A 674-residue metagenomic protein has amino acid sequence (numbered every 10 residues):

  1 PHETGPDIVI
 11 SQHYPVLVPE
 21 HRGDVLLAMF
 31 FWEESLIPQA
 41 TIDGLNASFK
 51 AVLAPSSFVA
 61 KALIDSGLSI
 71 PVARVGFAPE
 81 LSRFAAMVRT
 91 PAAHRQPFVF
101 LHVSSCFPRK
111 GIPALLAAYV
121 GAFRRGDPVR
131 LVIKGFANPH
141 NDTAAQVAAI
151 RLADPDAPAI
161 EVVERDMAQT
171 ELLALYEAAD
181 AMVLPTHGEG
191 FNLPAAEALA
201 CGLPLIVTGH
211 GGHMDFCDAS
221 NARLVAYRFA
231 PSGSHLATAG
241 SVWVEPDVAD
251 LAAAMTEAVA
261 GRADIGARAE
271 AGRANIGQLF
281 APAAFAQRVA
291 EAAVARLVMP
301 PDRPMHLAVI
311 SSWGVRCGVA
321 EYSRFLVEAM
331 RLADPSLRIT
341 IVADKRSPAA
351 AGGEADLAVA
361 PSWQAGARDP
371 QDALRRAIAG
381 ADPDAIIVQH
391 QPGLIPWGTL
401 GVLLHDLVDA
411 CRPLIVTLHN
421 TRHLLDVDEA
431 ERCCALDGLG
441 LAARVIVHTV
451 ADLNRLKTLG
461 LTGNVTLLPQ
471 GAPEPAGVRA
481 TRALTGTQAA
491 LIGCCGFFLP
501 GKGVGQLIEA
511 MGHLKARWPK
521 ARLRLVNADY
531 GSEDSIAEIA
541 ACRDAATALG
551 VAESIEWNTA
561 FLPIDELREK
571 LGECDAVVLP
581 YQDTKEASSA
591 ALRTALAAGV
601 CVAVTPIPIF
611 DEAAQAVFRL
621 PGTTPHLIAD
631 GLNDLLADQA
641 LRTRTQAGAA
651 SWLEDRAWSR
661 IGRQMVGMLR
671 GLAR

Functional and structural regions predicted by a protein language model:
P1-S66, E171, A358-L441, V450: Extended catalytic core of nucleotide-activated donor transferases of GT-like folds
K50-K61, S69-A86, G440-G477: Donor nucleotide-sugar binding/catalytic pocket of nucleotide-sugar-dependent glycosyltransferases
A93-K110, L116-Y119, L131-I133, A308 (+3 more regions): Conserved donor-binding/catalytic core segment of Leloir-type glycosyltransferases
T143-T170, A181, I536-F561, D565: Nucleotide-activated donor-binding/catalytic signature segment of Leloir-type glycosyltransferases, i.e., the conserved
H187, Q582-T584: Aromatic "clamp/platform" in nucleotide-sugar-dependent glycosyltransferases that forms part of the donor/acceptor
P204-V207, N221-A226, V577, L596-V604: Short hydrophobic beta-strand element within catalytic cores of glycosyltransferases and related nucleotide-activated
R223-A230, L236-V248, A258-R262, V617-H626 (+1 more regions): Conserved acidic donor-binding segment of nucleotide-sugar-dependent glycosyltransferases
P246, A260-E291, Q639-R670: A charged, aromatic-enriched C-terminal amphipathic alpha-helix characteristic of glycosyltransferases across folds
